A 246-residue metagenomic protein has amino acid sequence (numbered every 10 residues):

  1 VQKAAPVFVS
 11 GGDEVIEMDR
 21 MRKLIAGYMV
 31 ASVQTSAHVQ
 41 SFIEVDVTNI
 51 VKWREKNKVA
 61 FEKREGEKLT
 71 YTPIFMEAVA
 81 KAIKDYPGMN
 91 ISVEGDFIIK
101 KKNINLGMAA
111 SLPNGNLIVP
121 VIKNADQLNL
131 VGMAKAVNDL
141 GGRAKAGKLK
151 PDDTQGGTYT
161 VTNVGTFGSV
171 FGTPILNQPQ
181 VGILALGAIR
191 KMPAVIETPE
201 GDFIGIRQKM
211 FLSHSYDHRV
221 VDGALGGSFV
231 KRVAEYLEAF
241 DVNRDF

Functional and structural regions predicted by a protein language model:
V1-F246: C-terminal catalytic/motor cores of large multi-domain enzyme assemblies
